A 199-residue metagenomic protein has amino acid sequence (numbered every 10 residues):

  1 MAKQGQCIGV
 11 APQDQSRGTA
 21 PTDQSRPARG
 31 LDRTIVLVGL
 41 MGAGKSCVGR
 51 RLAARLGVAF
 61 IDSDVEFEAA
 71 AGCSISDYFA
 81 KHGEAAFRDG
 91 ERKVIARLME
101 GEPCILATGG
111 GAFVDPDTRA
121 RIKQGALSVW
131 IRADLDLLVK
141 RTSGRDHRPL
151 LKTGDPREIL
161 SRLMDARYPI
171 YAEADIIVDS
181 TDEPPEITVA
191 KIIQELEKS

Functional and structural regions predicted by a protein language model:
M1-G18, T22-G30, R51, R55 (+2 more regions): NTP-dependent small-molecule kinase module
L37: Hydrophobic anchor at the beta1->P-loop junction of P-loop NTPases
L40-A43: P-loop (Walker A) phosphate-binding loop of NTP-binding proteins
S46: Walker A/P-loop
D62-A112, P116-K123, H147-R148, S161 (+1 more regions): ATP-dependent small-molecule kinase phosphotransfer cores that center on conserved nucleotide phosphate-binding segments
G110-A112, D134-D136, E183-P184: Short glycine-rich anion-binding loops that position phosphate/pyrophosphate groups of nucleotides and phosphorylated
Q124-P169: A glycine- and Lys/Arg-enriched "phosphate-lid" helix/loop adjacent to the NTP-binding pocket of small-molecule kinases
